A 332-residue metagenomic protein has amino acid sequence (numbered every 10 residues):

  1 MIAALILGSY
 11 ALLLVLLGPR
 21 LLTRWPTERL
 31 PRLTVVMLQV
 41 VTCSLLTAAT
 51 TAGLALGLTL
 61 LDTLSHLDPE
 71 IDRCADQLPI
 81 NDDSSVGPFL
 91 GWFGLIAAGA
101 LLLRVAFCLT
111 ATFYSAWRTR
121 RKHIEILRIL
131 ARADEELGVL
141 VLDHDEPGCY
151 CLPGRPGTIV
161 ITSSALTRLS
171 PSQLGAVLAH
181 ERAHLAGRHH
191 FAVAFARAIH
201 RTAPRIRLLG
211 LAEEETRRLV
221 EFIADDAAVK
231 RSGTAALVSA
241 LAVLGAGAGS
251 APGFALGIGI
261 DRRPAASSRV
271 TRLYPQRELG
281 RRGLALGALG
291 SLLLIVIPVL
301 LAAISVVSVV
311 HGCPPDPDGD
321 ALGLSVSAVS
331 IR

Functional and structural regions predicted by a protein language model:
M1-I6, W25, L54-F93, V306-R332: Membrane interfacial helix motifs at helix-loop boundaries and amphipathic/re-entrant anchors
M1-L45: Membrane-anchoring/interfacial helices and their immediately flanking loops in integral membrane proteins
I2-A4, A11-L16, A98-R118, I129 (+1 more regions): Cytosolic-facing loops and C-terminal tails of multi-pass membrane proteins
G18, L22-T34, L90, G94 (+2 more regions): Polar-ligand-bearing catalytic/cofactor-coordination segments of membrane-embedded or membrane-tethered inner-membrane
R32-V35, Q39, N81-A98, R281-L284 (+1 more regions): Membrane-water interface of alpha-helical transmembrane segments
V40-T47, A288-L294: Select subsegments of transmembrane alpha-helices in polytopic membrane proteins, especially boundary-proximal
T47-L61, D76-R121: Transmembrane alpha-helices and immediately adjacent membrane-cytoplasm interface residues in multi-pass integral
